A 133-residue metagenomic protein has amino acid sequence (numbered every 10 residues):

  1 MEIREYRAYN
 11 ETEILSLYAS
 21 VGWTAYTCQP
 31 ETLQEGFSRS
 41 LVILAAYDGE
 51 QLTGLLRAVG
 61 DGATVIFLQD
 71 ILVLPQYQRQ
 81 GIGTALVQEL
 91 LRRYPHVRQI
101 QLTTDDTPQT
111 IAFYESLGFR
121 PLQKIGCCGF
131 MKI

Functional and structural regions predicted by a protein language model:
M1-C28, I125-G126: Short amphipathic alpha-helix that is part of the acyltransferase structural core
Y6, L74, D105: Residue-level recognition of the GNAT/N-acetyltransferase active site
G22-I43: Active-site rim helix/loop that mediates acceptor-substrate recognition in acyltransferases
A45, Q51-G60, T64-L72: Conserved beta-strand in the GNAT
Q69, Q76-Q78, R93, F113: Acidic/histidine-enriched, beta-strand-rich ligand/metal-binding domains
Y77, G81-L86: Conserved acetyl-CoA pyrophosphate-binding loop and the N-cap/start of the following alpha-helix in GNAT-like
T84, D106-I125, K132: Conserved active-site alpha-helix within GNAT-family acetyltransferase domains
R93-D105: Conserved GNAT acetyl-CoA-binding A-motif
